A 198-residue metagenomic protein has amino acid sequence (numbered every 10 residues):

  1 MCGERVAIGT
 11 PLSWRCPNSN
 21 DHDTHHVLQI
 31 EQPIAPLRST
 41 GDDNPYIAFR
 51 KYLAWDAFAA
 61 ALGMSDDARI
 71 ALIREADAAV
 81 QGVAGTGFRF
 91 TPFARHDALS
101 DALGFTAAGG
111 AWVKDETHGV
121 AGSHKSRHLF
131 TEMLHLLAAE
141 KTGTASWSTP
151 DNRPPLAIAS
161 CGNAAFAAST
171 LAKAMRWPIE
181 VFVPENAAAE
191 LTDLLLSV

Functional and structural regions predicted by a protein language model:
M1-V198: PLP-dependent amino-acid enzyme catalytic core
